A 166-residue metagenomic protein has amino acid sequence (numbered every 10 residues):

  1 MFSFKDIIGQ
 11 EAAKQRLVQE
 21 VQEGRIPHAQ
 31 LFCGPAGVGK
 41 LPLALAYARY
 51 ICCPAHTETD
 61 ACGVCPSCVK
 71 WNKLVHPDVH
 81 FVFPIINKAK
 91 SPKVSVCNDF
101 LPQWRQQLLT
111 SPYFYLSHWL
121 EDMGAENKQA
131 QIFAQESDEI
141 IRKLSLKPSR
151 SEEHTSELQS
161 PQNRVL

Functional and structural regions predicted by a protein language model:
F2-E153: Clamp-loader machinery-focused feature within the broader ASCE/P-loop NTPase space
E153-L166: Single conserved hydrophobic/aromatic residue that forms the stacking wall/gate of nucleotide- or nucleobase-binding
